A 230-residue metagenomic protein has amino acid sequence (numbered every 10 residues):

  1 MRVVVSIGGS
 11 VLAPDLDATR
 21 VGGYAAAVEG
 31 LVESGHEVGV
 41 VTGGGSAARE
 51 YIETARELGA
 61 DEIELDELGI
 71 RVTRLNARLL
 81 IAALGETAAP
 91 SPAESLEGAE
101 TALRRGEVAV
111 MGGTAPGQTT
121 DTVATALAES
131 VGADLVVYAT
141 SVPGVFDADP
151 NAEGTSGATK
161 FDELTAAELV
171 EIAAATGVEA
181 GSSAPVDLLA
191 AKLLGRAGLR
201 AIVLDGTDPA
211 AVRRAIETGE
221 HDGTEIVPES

Functional and structural regions predicted by a protein language model:
M1-S230: C-terminal catalytic "cap/lid" subdomain
